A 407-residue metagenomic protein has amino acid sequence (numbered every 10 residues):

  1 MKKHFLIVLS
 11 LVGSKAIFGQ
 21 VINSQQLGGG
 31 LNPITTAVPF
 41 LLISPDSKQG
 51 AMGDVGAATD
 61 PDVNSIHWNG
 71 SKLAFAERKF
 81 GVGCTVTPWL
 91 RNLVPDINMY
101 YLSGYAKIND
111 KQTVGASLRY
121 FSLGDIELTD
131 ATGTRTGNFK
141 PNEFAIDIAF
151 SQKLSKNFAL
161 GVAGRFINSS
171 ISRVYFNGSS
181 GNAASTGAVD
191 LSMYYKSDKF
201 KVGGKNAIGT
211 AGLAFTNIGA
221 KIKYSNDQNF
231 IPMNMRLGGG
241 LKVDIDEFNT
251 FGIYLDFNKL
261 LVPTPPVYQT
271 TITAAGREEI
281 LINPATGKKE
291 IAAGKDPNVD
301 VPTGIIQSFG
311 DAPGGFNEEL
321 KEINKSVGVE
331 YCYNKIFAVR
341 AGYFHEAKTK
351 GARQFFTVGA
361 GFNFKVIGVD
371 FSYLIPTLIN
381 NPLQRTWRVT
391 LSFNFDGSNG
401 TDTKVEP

Functional and structural regions predicted by a protein language model:
M1-I22: Bacterial Sec-dependent N-terminal signal peptides
Q20-P407: Subset of outer-membrane beta-barrel
